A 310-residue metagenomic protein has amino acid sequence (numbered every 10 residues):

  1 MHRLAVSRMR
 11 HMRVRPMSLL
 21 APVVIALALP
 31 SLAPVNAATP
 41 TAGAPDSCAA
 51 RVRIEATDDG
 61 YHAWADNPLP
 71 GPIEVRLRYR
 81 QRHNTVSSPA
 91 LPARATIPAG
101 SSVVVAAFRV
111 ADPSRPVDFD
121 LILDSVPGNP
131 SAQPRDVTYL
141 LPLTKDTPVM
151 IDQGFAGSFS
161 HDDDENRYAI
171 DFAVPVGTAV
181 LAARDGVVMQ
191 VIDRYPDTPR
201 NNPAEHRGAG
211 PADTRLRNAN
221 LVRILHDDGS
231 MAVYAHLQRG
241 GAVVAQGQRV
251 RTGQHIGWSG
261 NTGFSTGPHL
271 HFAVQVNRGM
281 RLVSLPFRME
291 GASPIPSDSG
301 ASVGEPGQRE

Functional and structural regions predicted by a protein language model:
S18-S31: Bacterial N-terminal signal peptides
A65-G71: Asparagine-centered strand-capping/turn motif at beta-strand->loop junctions
G71-Y79, A182: Short, hydrophobic/aromatic beta-strand segments
R82-P92: Short beta-strand and strand-turn-strand segments in soluble, beta-rich domains
T96-A99, V105-N218: Surface-exposed, glycine-biased beta-strand/turn segments
Y139, L143-K145, D152, E205-T214 (+2 more regions): Acidic, glycine-rich catalytic/binding loops that coordinate metals and/or anionic ligands
L181, S230-G253: Short histidine-centered loop motifs in beta-beta connectors
V222, R251-G263: Short hydrophobic beta/alpha edge segments that flank linear recognition/processing sites
